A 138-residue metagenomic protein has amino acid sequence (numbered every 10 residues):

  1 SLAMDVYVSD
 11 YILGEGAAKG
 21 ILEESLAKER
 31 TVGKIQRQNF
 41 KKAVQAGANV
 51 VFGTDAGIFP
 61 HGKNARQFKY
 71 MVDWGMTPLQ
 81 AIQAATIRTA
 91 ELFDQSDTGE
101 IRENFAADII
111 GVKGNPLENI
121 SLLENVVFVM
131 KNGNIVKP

Functional and structural regions predicted by a protein language model:
S1-Y11: Non-cysteine beta-strand/loop elements that form the S-adenosyl-L-methionine
G16, G20-N115: His/Asp/Glu-enriched, well-ordered alpha-helical/loop segment that forms or immediately abuts the divalent-metal
E118: Small/polar (Gly/Ser/Thr/Ala-rich) solvent-exposed segments that form structured loops/beta-strands/short helices used
L122-E124: Short, small/polar residue-rich loop motifs at catalytic or cofactor-binding pockets
V129: Short aromatic-centered micro-motifs
